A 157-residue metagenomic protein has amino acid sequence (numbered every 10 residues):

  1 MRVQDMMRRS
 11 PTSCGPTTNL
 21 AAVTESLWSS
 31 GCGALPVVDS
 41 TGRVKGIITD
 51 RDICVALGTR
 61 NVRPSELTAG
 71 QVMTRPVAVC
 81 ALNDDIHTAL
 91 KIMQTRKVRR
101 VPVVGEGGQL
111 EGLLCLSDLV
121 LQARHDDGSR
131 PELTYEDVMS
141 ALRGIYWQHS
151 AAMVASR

Functional and structural regions predicted by a protein language model:
M1-R8, T18-L20, V37-V44: Short charge-dense sequence patches
M1-S10, T49-A81, D85-Q94, E111 (+1 more regions): Tandem CBS (Bateman) regulatory domains
S13-G31, V38, C80-K97, V103-G105: The conserved cystathionine-beta-synthase
L20-E25, P36-T41, C54-R60: Short, functional N-terminal and low-complexity linear motifs
L27-S30, L35-R51, M93, V101-S117: A glycine-centered beta-loop-beta connector
